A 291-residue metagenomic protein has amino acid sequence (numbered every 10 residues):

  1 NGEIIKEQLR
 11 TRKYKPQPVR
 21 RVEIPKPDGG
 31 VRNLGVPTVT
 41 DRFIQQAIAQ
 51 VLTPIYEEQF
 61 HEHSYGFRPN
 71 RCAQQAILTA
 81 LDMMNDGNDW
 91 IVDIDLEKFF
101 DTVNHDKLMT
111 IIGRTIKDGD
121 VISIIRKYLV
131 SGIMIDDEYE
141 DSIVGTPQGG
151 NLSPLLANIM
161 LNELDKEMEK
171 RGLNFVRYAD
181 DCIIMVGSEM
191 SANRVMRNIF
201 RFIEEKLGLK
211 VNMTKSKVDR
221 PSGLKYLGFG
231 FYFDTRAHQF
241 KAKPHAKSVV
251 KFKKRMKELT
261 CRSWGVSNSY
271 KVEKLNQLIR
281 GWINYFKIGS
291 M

Functional and structural regions predicted by a protein language model:
I4-E23, P27, E62-R71, Q75-K225: Conserved polymerase palm-domain catalytic core
D28-V36, Q45: Glycine-rich active-site/cofactor-binding loop and its immediate structural neighborhood
R42, Q46, Q50, P54 (+5 more regions): Short, residue-level hotspots on alpha-helical faces of the histone-fold and other alpha-helical interaction modules
Q50, I94-L96, G187-S188, F229 (+1 more regions): Residues immediately flanking
Q50-G66: Charged boundary/loop elements
V130, K206-K274, L278-R280: A conserved non-catalytic segment of reverse transcriptases and RNA-directed RNA polymerases corresponding to the late
F286-M291: Conserved nucleotidyltransferase catalytic core and NTase-mimicking acidic/glycine-rich helix/loop elements in nucleic
